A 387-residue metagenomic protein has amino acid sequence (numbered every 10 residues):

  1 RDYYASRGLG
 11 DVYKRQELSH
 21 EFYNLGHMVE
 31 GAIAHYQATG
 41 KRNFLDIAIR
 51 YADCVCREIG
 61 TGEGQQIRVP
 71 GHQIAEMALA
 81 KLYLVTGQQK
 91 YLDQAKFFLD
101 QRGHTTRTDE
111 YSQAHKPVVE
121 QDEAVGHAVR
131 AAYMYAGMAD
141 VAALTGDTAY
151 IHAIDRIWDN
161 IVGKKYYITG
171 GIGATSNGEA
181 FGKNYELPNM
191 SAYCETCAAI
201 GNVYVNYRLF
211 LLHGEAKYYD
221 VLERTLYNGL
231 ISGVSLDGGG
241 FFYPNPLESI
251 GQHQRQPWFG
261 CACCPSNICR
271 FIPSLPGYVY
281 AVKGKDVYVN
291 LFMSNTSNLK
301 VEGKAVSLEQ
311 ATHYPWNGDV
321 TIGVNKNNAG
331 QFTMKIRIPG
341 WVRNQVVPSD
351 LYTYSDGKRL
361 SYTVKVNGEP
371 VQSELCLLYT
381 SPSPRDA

Functional and structural regions predicted by a protein language model:
R1, S6-R7, D46-E63, Q94-E110 (+2 more regions): Long, well-ordered core segments of solenoidal/helical folds
D2-Y13, Y379-A387: Single conserved hydrophobic/aromatic residue that forms the stacking wall/gate of nucleotide- or nucleobase-binding
K14-A38, Q73-K90, Q94, P117-D159 (+1 more regions): Aromatic (Trp/Tyr) and acidic
R50-C54, G71-E76: Short, conserved phosphate-binding/catalytic loop or strand-edge motifs used in phosphoryl-/nucleotidyl-transfer
A52, T61-G62, A114, Q256 (+1 more regions): Asp-box/BNR beta-propeller blade signature and adjacent active/binding-site loops in extracellular glycan-interacting
G64-P70: Cytochrome P450
I168-K183: Flexible glycine/proline-rich, aromatic-decorated loop/lid segments
N344-L378: Solvent-exposed beta-strand/loop surfaces of large extracellular or lumenal domains
